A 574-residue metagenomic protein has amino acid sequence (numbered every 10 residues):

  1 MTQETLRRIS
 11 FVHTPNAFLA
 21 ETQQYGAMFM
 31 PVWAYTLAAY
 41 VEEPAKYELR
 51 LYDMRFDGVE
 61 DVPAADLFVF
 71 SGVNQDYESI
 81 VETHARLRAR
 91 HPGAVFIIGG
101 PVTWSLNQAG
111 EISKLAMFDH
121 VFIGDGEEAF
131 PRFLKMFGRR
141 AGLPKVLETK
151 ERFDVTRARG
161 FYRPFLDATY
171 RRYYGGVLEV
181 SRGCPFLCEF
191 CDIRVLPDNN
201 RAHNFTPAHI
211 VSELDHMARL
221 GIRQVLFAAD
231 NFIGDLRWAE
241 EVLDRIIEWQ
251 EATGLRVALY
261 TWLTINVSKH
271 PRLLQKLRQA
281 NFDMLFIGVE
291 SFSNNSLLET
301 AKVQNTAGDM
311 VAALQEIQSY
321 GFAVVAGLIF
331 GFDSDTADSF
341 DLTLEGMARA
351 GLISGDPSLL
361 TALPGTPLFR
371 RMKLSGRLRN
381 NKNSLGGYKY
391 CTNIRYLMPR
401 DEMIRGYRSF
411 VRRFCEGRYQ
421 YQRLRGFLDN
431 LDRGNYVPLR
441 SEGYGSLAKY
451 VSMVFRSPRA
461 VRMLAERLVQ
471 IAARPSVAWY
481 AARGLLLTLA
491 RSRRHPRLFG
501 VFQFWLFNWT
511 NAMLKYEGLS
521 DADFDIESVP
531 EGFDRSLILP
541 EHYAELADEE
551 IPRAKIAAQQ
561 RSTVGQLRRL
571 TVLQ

Functional and structural regions predicted by a protein language model:
T2-F11, Q23, K46-R50, D61 (+3 more regions): Radical SAM enzyme core and accessory elements
T2-L220: Acidic, low-complexity intrinsically disordered segments
F11, F70, I98, F227-A229 (+2 more regions): Conserved beta-strand positions
T14-A20, L106-Q108, Q224, D235-R237 (+4 more regions): Flexible glycine/acidic-rich beta-alpha junction loops that bind and position SAM and/or redox cofactors in anaerobic
P44-A45, H91, A116, L220-G221 (+5 more regions): A structural signal for short coil/turn segments at secondary-structure junctions
Y47, D66, R223-V225, D283 (+1 more regions): Short acidic/polar active-site loop segments enriched in Thr and Asp
G110-A129, K276-M284, L344-P357: Structural recognition of alpha->loop->beta junctions
R159-V325, F330-E345, K373: Radical SAM [4Fe-4S] cluster-binding motif and immediate context
